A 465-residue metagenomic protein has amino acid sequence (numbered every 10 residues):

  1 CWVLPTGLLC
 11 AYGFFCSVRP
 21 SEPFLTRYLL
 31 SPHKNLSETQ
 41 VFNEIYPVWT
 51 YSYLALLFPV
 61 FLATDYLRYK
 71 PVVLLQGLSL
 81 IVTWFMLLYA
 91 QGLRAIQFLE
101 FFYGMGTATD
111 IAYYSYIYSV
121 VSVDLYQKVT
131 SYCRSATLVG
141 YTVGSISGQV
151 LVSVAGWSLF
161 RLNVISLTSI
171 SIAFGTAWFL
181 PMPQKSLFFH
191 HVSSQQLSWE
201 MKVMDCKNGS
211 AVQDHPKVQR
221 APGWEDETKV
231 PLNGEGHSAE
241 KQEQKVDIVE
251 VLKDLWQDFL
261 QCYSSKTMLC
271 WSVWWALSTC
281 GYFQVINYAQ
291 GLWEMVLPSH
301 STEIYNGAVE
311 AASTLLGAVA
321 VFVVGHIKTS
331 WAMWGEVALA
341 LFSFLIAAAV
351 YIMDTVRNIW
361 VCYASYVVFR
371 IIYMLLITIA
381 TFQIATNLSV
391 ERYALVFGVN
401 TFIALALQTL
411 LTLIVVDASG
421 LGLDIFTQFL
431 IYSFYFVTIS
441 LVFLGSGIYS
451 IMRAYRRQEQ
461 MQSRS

Functional and structural regions predicted by a protein language model:
C1-L56, T83-M86, L93-I96, F102 (+3 more regions): Helix-loop boundary and gating motifs at the non-cytosolic
W2, Q184-W271, R464-S465: Juxtamembrane intracellular "pre-TM" segments in multi-pass secondary transporters
Y46, T50-L56, L125-G156, F160-V164 (+4 more regions): Glycine-rich segments within core transmembrane alpha-helices of 12-TM secondary carriers
L54-R94: Conserved MFS/SLC helix-loop-helix module at the cytosolic interface between two early adjacent transmembrane helices
L78-G92, G104, A177-W178, L341-R357: C-terminal ends and interior cores of transmembrane alpha-helices in multi-pass membrane transporters/permeases
L99-V139: Cytoplasmic helix-loop-helix junction between adjacent transmembrane helices in 12-TM secondary transporters
F160-L180, Q428-I448: Symmetry-related core transmembrane helices of the 12-TM Major Facilitator Superfamily/SLC fold
M333-I379: C-terminal transmembrane helical hairpin of 12-TM major facilitator-type secondary transporters
